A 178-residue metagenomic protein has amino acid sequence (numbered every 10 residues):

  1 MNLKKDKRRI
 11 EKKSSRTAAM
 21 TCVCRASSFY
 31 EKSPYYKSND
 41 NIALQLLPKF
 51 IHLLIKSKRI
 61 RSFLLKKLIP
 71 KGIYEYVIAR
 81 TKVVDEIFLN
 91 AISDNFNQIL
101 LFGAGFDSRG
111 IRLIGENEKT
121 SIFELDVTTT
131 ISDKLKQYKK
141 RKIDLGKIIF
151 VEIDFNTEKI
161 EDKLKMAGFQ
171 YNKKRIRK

Functional and structural regions predicted by a protein language model:
M1-L100, F106-V151, Q170-Y171: Rossmann-like AdoMet
D154-E158: Conserved SAM/SAH-binding loop
I160-N172: Short amphipathic alpha-helix with an adjacent loop that forms part of the alpha/beta core around
R177-K178: Hydrophobic beta-strand segment of the Class I
